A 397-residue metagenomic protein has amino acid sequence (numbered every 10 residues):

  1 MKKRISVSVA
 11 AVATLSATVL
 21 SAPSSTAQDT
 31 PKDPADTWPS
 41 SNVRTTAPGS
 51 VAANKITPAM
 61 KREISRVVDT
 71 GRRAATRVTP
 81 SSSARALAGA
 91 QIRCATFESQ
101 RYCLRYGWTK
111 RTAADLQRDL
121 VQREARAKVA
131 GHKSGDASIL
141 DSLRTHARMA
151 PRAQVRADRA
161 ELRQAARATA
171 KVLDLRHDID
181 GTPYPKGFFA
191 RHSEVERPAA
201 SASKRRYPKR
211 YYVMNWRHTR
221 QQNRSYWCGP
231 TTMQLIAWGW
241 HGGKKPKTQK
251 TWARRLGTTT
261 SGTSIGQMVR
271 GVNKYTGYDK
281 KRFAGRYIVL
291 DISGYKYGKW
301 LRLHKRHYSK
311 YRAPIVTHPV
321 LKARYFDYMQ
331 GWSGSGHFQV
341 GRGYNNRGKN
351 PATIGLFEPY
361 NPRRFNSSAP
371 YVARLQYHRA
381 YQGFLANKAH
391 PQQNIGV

Functional and structural regions predicted by a protein language model:
M1-D29: Secretory targeting and sorting signals
T14, L235-I236, G271: Residue-level detector of alpha-helical secondary structure
D33-L173, R254-V397: Conserved active-site-adjacent core of cysteine acyl-enzyme catalytic domains
T46, S50, R210-T259: Active-site nucleophile-adjacent alpha helix/oxyanion-hole segment immediately C-terminal to the catalytic cysteine
L143-V213: Long amphipathic alpha-helical scaffold segments
